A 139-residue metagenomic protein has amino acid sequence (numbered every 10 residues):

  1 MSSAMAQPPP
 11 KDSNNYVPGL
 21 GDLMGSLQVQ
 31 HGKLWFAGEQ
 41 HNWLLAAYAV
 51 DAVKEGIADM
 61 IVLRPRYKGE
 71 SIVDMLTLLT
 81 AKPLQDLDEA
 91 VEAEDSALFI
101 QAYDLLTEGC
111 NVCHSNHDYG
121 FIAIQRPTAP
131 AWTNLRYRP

Functional and structural regions predicted by a protein language model:
A4-A47, Y137-P139: Immediate post-signal-peptide N-terminus of mature secreted/exported proteins
L34, H41-N42, L87, V91-L98: Short helix-adjacent coil turns
L45-A46, V53, F99: Solenoid-repeat scaffolds in large eukaryotic assemblies
I57-L76: Short, solvent-exposed, charged loop/turn and helix-capping segments that join or cap alpha-helices on peripheral
A97-E108: Immediate flanking context of iron-sulfur cluster ligation sites
L106-H117: The canonical Cys-X-X-Cys-His
I124-L135: Short cysteine/histidine-rich metal-coordination sites, predominantly Zn2+-binding motifs
